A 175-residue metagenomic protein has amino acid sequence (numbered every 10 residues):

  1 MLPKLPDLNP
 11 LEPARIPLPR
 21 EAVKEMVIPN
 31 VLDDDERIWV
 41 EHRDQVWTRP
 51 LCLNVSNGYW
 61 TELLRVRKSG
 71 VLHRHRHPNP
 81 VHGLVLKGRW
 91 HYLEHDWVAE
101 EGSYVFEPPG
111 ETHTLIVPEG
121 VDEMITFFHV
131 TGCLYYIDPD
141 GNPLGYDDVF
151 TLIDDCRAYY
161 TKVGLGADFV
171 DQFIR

Functional and structural regions predicted by a protein language model:
M1-G58, L144-Y146, D154, A158-R175: A short, N-terminal "cap"/entry segment at the start of jelly-roll beta-barrel domains of the cupin/DSBH fold
T48-P50, T61-L63, H82, Y104-F106 (+1 more regions): Conserved hydrophobic/aromatic beta-strand scaffold that supports enzyme active sites
R49-N57, G70, R76-P80: Active-site region of the double-stranded beta-helix
S56-G58, K68-G70, R89, G110-T112: Short, charged/polar surface micro-motifs in flexible loops or helix N-caps
R67-S69, H77-E94, E100: Glycine- and acidic-residue-biased ligand/ion/polar-headgroup-sensing regions
L93-T114: Short acidic-glycine-tyrosine-enriched beta hairpin
V105-F106, V121-P139: A short hydrophobic beta-strand segment most commonly corresponding to one strand of the jelly-roll/cupin
V117-P118: Asparagine-centered strand-capping/turn motif at beta-strand->loop junctions
